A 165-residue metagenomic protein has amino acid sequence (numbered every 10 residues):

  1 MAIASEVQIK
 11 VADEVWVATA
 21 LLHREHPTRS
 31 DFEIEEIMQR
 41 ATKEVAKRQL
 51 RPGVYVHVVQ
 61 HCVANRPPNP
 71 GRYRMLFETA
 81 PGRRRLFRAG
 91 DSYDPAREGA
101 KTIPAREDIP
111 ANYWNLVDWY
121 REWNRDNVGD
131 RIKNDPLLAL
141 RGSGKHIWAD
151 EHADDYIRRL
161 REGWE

Functional and structural regions predicted by a protein language model:
A2-L22, P52-A139: Phospho-regulated, low-complexity intrinsically disordered regions of nuclear gene-regulatory and chromatin-associated
A18-L22, E33-A46: DNA-recognition alpha helix
L21-H26, E44, S143-I147: Alpha-helix C-capping/helix-to-loop hinge sites
S30: Flexible coil/turn residues that form the inter-helical turn or adjacent wing/linker of helix-turn-helix
R40, W119, Y156-R159: Charge-rich, solvent-exposed alpha-helical interaction surfaces
A41-L50, C62-P67, E165: Short alpha-helix boundary/capping elements
R131-E165: Short linear interaction segments
